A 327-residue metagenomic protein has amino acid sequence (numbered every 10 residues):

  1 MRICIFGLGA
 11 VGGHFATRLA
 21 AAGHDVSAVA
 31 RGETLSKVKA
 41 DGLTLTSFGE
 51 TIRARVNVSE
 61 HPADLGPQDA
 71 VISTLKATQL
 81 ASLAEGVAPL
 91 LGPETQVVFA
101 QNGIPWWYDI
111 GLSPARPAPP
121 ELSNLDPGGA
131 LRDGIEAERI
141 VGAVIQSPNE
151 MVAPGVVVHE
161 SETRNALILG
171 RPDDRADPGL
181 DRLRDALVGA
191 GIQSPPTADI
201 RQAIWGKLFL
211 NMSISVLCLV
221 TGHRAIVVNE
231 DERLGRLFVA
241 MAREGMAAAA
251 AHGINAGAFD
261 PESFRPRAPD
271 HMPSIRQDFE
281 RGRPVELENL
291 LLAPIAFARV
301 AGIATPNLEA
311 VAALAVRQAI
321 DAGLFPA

Functional and structural regions predicted by a protein language model:
M1-E50: NAD(P)+-binding Rossmann beta1-loop-alpha1 motif at the extreme N-terminus of oxidoreductases
I3, D25-V26, V97, I140 (+1 more regions): Hydrophobic anchor at the start of a short beta-strand that flanks the dinucleotide cofactor-binding loop
A28-A30, L169, I295: Short internal beta-strands
V29, F48, S59-H61, A143-I145 (+2 more regions): Conserved beta-strand termini and adjacent loop/short-helix elements that scaffold enzyme active sites in alpha/beta
K37, L90, R132-K207, M212 (+1 more regions): Internal alpha-helical scaffold of NAD(P)-dependent oxidoreductase catalytic cores
I52-R55, E60-A153: Rossmann-like NAD(P)(H) cofactor-binding subdomain of soluble oxidoreductases
V58, L91, P105-A118, V158-R171 (+2 more regions): Helix-loop-beta segment of a Rossmann-like dinucleotide-binding subdomain
V227, G235-A327: NAD(P)-dependent Rossmann-like dehydrogenase/reductase catalytic/cofactor-binding core
